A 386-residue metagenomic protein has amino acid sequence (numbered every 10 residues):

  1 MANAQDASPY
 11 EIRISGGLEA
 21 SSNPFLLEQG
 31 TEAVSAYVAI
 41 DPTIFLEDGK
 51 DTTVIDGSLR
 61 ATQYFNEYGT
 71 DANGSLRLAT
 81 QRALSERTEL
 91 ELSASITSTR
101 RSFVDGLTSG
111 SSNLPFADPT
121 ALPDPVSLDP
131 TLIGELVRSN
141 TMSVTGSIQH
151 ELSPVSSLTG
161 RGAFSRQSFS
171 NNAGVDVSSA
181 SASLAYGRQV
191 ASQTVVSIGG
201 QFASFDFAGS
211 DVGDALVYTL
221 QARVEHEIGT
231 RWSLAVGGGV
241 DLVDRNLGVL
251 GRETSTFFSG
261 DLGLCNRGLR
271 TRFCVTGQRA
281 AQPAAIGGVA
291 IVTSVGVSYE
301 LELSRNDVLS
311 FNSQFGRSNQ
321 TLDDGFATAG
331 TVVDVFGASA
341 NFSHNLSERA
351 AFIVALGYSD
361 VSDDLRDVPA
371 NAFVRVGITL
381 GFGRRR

Functional and structural regions predicted by a protein language model:
N3-R386: Gram-negative and organellar
